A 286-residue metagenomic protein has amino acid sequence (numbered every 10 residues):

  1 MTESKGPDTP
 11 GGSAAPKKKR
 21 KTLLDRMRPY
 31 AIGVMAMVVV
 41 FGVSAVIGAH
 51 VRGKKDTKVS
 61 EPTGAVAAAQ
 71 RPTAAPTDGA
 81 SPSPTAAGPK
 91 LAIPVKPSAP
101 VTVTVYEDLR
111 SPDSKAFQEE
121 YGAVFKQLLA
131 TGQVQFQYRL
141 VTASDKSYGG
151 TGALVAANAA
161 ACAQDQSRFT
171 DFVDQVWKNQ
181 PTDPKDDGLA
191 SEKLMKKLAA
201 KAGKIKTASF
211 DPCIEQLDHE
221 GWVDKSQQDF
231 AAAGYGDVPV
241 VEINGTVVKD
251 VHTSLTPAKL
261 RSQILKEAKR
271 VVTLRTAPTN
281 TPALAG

Functional and structural regions predicted by a protein language model:
M1, K178-T182, N244: Short regulatory "switch" loops immediately downstream of catalytic or recognition motifs within protein catalytic
T2-V59, A200-G286: C-terminal cap of thioredoxin/glutaredoxin-like
D56-A123, Q127-G132, Y138-L140, K269-G286: Extracytoplasmic low-complexity, Pro/Thr/Ser/Ala/Gly-rich segments that lie immediately after a secretion/anchoring
P100, A156, D237-V238: A structure-centric signal for secondary-structure junctions around beta-strands
L109, K115-K193, T279: Structural alpha/beta surface segment adjacent to cysteine/selenocysteine redox centers across thiol/disulfide enzymes
D171, K193-L194, S209, K259: An acidic, carboxylate-rich microenvironment
